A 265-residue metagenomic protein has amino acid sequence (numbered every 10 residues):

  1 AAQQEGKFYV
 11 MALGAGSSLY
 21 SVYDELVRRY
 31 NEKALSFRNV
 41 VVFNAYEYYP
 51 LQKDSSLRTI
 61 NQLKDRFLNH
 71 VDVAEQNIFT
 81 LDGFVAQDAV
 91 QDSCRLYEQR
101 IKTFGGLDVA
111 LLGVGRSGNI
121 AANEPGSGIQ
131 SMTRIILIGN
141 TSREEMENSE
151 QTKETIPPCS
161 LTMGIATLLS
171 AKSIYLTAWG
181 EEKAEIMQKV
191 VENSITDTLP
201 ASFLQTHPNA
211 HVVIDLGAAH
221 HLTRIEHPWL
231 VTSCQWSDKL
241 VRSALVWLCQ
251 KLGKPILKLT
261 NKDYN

Functional and structural regions predicted by a protein language model:
A1-M11, R28, T260-N261, N265: N-terminal glycine-/serine-/threonine-rich phosphate-binding loop
Q4-E5, A34-S36, V71-D72, I101-G105 (+3 more regions): Solvent-exposed alpha-helices and their adjacent loops that cap or buttress functional pockets in soluble metabolic
L13-S18, L112-R116, W179: Glycine-rich beta-strand-to-loop/alpha-helix junction loops that act as flexible
D24-S36, T59-N61, D65, P125-I135 (+1 more regions): A glycine- and small-aliphatic-rich helix-loop capping segment at beta-alpha/alpha-beta transitions that lines
K33-V109, T232-I256, D263-Y264: Ligand-binding beta-strand-loop-alpha-helix segment within the catalytic cores of soluble metabolic enzymes
V90-D92, I120-G126, S131-T133, I186-V190 (+1 more regions): A short secondary-structure junction signal
A121-I165: Class I SAM-dependent methyltransferase SAM-binding "motif I" and its flanking Rossmann-like core
K172-N265: ATP/nucleoside-binding phosphotransfer catalytic cores, i.e., glycine-rich phosphate-binding loops
